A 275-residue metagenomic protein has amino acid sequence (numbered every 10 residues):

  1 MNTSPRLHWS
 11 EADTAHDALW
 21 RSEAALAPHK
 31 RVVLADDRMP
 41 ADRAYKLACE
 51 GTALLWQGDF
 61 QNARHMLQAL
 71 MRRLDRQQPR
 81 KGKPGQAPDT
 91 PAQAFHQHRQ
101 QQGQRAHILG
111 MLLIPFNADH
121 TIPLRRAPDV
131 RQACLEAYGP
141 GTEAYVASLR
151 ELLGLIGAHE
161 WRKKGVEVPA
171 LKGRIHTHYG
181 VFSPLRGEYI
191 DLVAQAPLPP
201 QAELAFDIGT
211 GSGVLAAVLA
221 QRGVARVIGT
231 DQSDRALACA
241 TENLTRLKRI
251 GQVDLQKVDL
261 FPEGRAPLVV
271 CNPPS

Functional and structural regions predicted by a protein language model:
M1-N2, H8-A12, P262, V269 (+1 more regions): Generic low-polarity alpha-helical segments
N2-A25, H29-V166: N-terminal auxiliary segments of SAM/dcSAM-dependent transferases
S4, S10, S22, S148 (+5 more regions): Generic serine detector
V130-L204, I208-T210, V214-V218: SAM-dependent Rossmann-like transferase core, predominantly class I methyltransferases with a strong bias toward
R186-P273: Conserved SAM/SAH cofactor-binding pocket of Class I
